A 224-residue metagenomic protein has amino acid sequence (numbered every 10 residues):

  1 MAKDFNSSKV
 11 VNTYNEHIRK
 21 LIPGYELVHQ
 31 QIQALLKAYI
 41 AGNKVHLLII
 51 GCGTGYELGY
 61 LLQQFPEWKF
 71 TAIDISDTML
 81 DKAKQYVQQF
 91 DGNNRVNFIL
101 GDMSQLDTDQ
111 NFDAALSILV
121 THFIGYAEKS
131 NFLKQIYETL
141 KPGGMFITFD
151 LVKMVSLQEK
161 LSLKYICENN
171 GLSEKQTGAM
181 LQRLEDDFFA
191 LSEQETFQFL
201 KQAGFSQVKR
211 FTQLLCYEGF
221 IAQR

Functional and structural regions predicted by a protein language model:
M1-N15: N-terminal, positively charged/glycine-rich alpha-helical extensions of SAM-dependent methyltransferases
G24-N43: Conserved alpha-helix/loop element of class I SAM-dependent methyltransferases that forms part of the SAM/SAH-binding
H46-I50, G55-Q105: Class I SAM-dependent methyltransferase SAM/SAH-binding core
D107-A115: A short acidic, Gly/Pro-enriched loop at the edge of an enzyme's catalytic core that lines a small-molecule cofactor
S117-V120: A short beta-strand submotif of the Rossmann-like class I SAM-dependent methyltransferase core that lines
S130-P142: A short glycine-rich, Lys/Arg-flanked "PGG" loop and its adjoining helix->strand segment in the class I
F149-A203: C-terminal alpha-helical "lid/dimerization" subdomain adjacent to the S-adenosyl-L-methionine
K201-R224: Core SAM-dependent methyltransferase catalytic element
